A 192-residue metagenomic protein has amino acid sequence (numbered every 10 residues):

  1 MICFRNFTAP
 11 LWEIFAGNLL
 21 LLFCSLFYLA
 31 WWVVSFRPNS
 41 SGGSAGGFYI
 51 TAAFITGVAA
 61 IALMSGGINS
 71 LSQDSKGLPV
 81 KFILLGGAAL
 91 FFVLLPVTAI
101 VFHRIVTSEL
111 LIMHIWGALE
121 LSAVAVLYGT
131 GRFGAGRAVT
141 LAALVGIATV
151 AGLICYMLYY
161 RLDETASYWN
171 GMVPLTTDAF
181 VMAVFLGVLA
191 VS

Functional and structural regions predicted by a protein language model:
M1-G77: N-terminal topogenic module of multi-pass integral membrane proteins
G42-G47, V106-I112, R137-V139, A166-V173: Non-cytosolic membrane-interface motifs at loop->transmembrane helix junctions
I50-T56, F82-G86, T140-I147: Structural signature of hydrophobic alpha-helical transmembrane segments
M64-S72, V97-R104, M157-D163: C-terminal ends of transmembrane helices
A89-I147: Membrane-proximal helix-loop-helix units in multi-pass membrane proteins
G129-V139, A151-N170: Membrane-helix boundary connector in multi-pass membrane proteins
G171-A183: Small-residue-rich transmembrane alpha-helices that serve as helix-helix interface/gating elements in multipass
A183-S192: Juxtamembrane boundary at the C-terminal end of a transmembrane helix
